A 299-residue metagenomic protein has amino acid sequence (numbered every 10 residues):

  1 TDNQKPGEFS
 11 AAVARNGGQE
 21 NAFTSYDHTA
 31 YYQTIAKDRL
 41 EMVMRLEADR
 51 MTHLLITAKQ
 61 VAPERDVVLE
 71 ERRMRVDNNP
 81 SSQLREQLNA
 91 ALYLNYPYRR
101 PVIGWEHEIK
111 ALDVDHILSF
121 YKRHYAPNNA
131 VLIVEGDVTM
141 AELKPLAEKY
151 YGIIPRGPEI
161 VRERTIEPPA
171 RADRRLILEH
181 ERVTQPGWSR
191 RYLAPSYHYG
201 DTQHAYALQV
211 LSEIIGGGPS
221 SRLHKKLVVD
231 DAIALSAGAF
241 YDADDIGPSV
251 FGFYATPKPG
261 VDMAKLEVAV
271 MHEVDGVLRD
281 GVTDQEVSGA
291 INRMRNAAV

Functional and structural regions predicted by a protein language model:
T1, S221: Active-site recognition of the HExxH zinc-binding catalytic motif
K5-M51, S81-H107, N129-E135, P186-Y197 (+1 more regions): M16 family metallopeptidases and their MPP-like homologs
L94, V102, P127, V131-H198 (+1 more regions): An aromatic/glycine/proline-enriched structural segment found at the starts of mature extracellular/organellar domains
Y121: Conserved, carboxylate-rich catalytic/transport cores that coordinate ions
A205-Y206: Zinc-dependent metallopeptidase catalytic helix centered on the HExxH motif and its immediate flanking segment
